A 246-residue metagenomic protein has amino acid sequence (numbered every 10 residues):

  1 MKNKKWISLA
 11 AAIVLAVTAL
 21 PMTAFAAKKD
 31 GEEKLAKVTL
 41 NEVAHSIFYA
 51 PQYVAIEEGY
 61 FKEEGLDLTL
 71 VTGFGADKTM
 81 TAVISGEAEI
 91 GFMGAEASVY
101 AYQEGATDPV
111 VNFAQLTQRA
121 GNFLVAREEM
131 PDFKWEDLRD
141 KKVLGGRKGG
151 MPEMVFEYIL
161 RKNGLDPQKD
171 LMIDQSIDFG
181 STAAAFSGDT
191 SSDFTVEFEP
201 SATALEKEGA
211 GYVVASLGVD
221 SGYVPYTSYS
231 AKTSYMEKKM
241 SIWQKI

Functional and structural regions predicted by a protein language model:
M1-K37: Short, low-complexity disordered leader/linker segments with a strong preference for bacterial N-terminal type II
N3, L138-K141, K238-K239: Residue-level recognition of alpha-helix termini/interfacial anchor residues
L15, E58-K62, Y226-I246: Extended ligand-binding regions for polar small-molecule ligands
K28-D178, A185, D193-P200, A210-L217 (+1 more regions): Short, glycine-/small- and polar/acidic-enriched structural segments that line small-molecule recognition paths
L205: Short helix- or helix-capping micro-motifs that position conserved polar/aromatic residues at function-defining sites
